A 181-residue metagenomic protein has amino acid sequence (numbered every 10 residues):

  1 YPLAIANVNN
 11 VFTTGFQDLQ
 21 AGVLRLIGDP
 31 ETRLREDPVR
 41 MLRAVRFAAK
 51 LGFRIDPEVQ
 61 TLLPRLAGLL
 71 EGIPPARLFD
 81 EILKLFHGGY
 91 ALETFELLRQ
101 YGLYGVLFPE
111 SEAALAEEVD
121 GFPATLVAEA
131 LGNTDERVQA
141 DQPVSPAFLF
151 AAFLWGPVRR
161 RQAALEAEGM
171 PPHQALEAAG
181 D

Functional and structural regions predicted by a protein language model:
Y1-D181: Catalytic cores of the polymerase beta-like nucleotidyltransferase superfamily and closely associated nucleotide
